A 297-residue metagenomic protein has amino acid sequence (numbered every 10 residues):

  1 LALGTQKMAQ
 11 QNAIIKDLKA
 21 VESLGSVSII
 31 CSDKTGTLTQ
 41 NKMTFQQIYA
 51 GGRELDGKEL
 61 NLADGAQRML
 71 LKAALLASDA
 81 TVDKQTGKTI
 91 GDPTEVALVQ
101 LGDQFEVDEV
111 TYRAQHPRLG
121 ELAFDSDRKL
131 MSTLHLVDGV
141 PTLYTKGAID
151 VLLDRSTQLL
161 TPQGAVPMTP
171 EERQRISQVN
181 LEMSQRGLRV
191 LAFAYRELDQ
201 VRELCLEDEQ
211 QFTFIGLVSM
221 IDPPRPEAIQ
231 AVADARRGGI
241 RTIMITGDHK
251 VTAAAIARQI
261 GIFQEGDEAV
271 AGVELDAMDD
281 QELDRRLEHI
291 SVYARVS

Functional and structural regions predicted by a protein language model:
L1-S297: Conserved cytosolic headpiece of P-type ATPases
